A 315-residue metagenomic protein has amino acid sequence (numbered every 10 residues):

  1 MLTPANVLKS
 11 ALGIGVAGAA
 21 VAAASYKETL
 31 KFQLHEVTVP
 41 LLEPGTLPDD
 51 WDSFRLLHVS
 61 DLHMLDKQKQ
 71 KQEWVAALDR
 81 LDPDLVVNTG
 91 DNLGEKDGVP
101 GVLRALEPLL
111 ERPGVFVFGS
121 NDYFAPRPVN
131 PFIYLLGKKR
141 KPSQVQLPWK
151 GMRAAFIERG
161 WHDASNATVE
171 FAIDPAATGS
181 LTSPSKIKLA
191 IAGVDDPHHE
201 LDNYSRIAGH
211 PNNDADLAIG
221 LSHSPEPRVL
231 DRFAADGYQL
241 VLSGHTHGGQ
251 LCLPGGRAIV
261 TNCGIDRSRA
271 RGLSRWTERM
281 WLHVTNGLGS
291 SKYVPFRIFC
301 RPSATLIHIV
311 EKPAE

Functional and structural regions predicted by a protein language model:
M1-G13: Membrane-penetrating hydrophobic segments
S10, G15-A105: N-terminal active-site segment of His-dependent metallophosphoesterases
I14-A20, A24-E36, L41, T46 (+1 more regions): Acidic, His/Gly-rich catalytic cores of divalent-metal-dependent hydrolytic chemistry
P40-L57, W161-H162, T168-I191, N213-L217 (+2 more regions): Beta-strand-turn-beta hairpins that frame and shape the catalytic cleft of phosphate-ester-processing enzymes
V59-S60, L85-D91, P113-S120, A164-N166 (+3 more regions): Active-site neighborhood of phospho(di)ester-bond hydrolases with catalytic His/Asp-centered motifs
Q70-I173: Core catalytic region of metal-dependent phosphoesterases/phosphodiesterases, especially metallo-beta-lactamase-like
P128-W161, S165-A167, A172-D231, V294-R297: Binuclear metal-dependent hydrolase catalytic cores centered on His/Asp/Glu-rich metal-binding motifs
P225-T305: Conserved beta-sheet core of the metallophosphoesterase superfamily
